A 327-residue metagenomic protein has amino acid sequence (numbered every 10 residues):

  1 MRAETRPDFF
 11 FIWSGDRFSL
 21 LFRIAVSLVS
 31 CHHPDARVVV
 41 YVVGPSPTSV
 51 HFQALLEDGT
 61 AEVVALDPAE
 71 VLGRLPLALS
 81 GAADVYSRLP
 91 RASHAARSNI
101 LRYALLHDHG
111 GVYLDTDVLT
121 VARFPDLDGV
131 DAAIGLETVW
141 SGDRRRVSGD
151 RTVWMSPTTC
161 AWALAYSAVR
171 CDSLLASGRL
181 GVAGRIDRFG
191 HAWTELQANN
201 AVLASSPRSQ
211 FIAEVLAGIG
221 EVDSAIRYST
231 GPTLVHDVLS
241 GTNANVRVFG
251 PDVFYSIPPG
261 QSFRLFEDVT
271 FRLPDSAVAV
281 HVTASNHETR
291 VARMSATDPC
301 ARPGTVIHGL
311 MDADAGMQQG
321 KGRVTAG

Functional and structural regions predicted by a protein language model:
M1-S98, T116-G327: Glycosyltransferase-associated regions of secretory-pathway enzymes, highlighting luminal stem/catalytic domains
N99-G110: Small-residue hinge/turn detector
V112-L114: Short aromatic-hydrophobic micro-motifs that form the base-stacking/packing surface for donor nucleotide recognition
